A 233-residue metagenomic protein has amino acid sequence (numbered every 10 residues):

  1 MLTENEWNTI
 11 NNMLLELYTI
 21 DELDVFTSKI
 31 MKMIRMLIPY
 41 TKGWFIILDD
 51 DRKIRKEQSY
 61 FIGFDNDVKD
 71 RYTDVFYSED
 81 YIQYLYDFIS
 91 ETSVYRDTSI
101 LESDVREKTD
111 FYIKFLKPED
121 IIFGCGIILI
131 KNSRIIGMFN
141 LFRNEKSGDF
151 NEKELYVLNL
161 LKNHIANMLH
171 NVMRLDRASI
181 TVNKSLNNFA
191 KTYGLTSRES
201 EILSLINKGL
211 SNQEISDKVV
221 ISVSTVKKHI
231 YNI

Functional and structural regions predicted by a protein language model:
M1-T19: Signal-transmission linkers at sensory-effector interfaces
L2, R143-L158: Regulatory loop-to-helix N-cap segments in sensory/regulatory domains that couple ligand/signal detection
N12, S200-L205: Pre-recognition alpha-helix immediately N-terminal to the DNA-recognition helix within helix-turn-helix or winged-helix
M13-D21, K29-N132, L141-N144: Regulatory input/activation interfaces that engage signals or partners
I135: Glycine-rich acetyl-CoA-binding "A-motif" of GNAT/NAT acetyltransferases
V157-D176: Signal-transmission/dimerization alpha-helices at domain junctions
D176-E201: Regulatory hinge/linker segments at domain boundaries that couple sensory/effector modules to output domains
L210-I233: Recognition helix of helix-turn-helix DNA-binding domains
